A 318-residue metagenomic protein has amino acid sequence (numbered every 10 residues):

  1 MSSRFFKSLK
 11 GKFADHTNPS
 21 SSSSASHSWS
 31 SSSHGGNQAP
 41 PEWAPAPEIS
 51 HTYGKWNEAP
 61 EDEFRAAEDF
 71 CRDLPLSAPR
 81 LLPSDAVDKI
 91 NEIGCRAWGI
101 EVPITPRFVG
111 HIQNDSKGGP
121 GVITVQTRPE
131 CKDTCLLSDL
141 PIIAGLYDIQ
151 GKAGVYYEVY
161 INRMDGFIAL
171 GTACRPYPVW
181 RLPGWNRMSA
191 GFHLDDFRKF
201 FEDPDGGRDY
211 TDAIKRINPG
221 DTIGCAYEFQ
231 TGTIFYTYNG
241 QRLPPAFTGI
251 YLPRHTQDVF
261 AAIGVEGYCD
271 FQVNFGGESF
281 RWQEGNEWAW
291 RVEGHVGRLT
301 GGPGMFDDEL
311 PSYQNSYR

Functional and structural regions predicted by a protein language model:
M1-R318: PRY/SPRY (B30.2) beta-sandwich protein-interaction domains and their adjacent Ser/Pro/Gly-rich low-complexity linkers
